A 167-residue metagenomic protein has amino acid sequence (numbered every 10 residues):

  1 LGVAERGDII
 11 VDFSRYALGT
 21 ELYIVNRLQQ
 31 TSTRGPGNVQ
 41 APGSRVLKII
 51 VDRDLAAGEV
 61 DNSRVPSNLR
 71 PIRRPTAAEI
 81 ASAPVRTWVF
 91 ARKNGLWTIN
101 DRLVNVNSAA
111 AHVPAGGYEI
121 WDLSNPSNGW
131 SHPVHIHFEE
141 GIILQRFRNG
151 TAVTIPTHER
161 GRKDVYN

Functional and structural regions predicted by a protein language model:
L1-S131, F138, I143, F147-G150: Extended terminal and domain-junction accessory segments
I142-N167: C-terminal soluble interaction/assembly domains
